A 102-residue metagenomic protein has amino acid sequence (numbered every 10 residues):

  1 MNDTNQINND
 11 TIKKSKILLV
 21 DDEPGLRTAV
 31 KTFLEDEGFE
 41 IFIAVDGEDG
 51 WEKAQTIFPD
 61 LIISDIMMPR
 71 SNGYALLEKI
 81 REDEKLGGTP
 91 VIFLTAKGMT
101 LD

Functional and structural regions predicted by a protein language model:
M1-K16: Non-catalytic signal-transmission and effector/linker regions of two-component phosphorelay proteins
V20-D21, A44, I62: Conserved sequence signature across two-component system core domains
P24-F42: Two-component/phosphorelay signaling modules centered on CheY-like receiver
K31, A75, G87, G98-D102: Alpha4 helix (beta4-alpha4-beta5 surface) of REC/receiver domains from two-component response regulators
D46-D49, N72-E78: Acidic catalytic/metal-coordinating carboxylates
I57-I63: Active-site beta3 strand of CheY-like receiver
M68: Receiver (REC) domain active-site loop signature in two-component systems and cognate sites in sensor histidine kinases
